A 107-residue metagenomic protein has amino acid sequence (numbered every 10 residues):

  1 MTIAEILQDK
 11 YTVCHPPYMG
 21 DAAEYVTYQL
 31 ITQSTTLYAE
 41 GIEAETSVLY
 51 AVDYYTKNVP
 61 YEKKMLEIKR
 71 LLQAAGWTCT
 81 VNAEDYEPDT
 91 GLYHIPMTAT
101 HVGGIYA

Functional and structural regions predicted by a protein language model:
M1-I42, K57-P60, K64: Small/polar-rich, solvent-exposed N-terminal microdomains that initiate assembly or binding
A4, I68-K69, D89: Generic N-terminal initiation segments characterized by hydrophobic and/or small/turn-forming residues
D9, Y18-G20, I31-S47, V81-A107: Short, charged interaction patches at domain edges and termini
V26, Y50, M97: A broad, low-specificity signal marking well-ordered, structured residues that form hydrophobic/aromatic
A44-T56: Short glycine-rich, basic-tinged beta-strand/loop micro-motifs
E67-V81: Short beta-strand and beta-hairpin "edge-sheet" elements
